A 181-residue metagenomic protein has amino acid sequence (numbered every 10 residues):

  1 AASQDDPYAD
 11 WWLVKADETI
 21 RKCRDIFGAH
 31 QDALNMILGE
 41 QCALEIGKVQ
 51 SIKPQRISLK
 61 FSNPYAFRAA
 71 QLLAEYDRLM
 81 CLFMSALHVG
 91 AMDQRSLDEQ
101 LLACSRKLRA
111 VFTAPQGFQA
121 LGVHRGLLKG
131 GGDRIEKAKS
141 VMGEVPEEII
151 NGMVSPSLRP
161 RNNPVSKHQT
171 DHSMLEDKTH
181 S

Functional and structural regions predicted by a protein language model:
A1-Q71, R78, S85, C104-S181: Polar/charged low-complexity regulatory segments
L82-F83, Q100: Short, hydrophobic/aromatic alpha-helical segments in well-folded domains
R95-S96: Short, solvent-exposed positions on alpha-helices
